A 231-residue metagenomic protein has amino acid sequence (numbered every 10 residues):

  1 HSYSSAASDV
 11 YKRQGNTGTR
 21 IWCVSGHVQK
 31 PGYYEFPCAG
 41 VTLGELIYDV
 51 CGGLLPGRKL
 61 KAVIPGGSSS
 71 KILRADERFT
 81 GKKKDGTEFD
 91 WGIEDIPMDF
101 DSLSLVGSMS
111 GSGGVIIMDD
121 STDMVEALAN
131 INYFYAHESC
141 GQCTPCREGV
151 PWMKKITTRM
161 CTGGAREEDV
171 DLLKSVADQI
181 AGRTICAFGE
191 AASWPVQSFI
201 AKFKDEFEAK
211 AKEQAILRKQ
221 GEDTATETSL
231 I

Functional and structural regions predicted by a protein language model:
H1-Y11: Single conserved hydrophobic/aromatic residue that forms the stacking wall/gate of nucleotide- or nucleobase-binding
S5, P31-Y33, G44-I47, I72-R74 (+2 more regions): Short helix/loop capping segments that flank catalytic or ligand/cofactor-binding pockets
K12-G57, F134: Long hydrophobic segments that form regular secondary structure
V24-H27, F36-P37, L46-D49, V63-G66 (+4 more regions): Generic beta-strand/beta-sheet core signal
L43-L46, K59, S139, M153: Extended, hydrophobic alpha-helical segments in both membrane/secreted and soluble proteins
G53-G67: Short loop-to-beta-strand transition segments
P65-G67, K71-R78: Alpha-helical interaction/regulatory segments in DNA maintenance proteins
G81, G86-I231: Ferredoxin-type iron-sulfur electron-transfer modules in oxidoreductases and energy-metabolism complexes
